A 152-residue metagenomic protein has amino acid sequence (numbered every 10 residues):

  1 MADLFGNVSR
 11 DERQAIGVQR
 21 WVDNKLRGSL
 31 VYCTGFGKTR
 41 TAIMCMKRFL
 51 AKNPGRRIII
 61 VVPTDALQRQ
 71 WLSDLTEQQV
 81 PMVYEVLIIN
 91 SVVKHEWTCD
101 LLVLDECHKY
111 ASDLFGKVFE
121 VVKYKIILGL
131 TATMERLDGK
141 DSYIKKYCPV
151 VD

Functional and structural regions predicted by a protein language model:
M1-V31: Conserved pre-motif I regulatory segment
K25-C45: Walker A/P-loop
M44, R48, K117: Active-site signature of alpha/beta-hydrolase-fold catalytic machinery across serine- and Asp/Cys-nucleophile hydrolases
R56-I58, D65-E85: Conserved helix-turn-beta segment of the N-terminal RecA-like "Helicase ATP-binding" lobe in SF1/SF2 helicases
R57, V83, C99-L101, K123-G129: Loop/turn-to-beta-strand initiation segments
Q79-L101, S112-K117: Conserved helix/coil segment N-terminal to the catalytic DExD/H
H108-D152: Post-DEXD/H (motif II) to motif III coupling segment of the RecA-like Helicase ATP-binding lobe
